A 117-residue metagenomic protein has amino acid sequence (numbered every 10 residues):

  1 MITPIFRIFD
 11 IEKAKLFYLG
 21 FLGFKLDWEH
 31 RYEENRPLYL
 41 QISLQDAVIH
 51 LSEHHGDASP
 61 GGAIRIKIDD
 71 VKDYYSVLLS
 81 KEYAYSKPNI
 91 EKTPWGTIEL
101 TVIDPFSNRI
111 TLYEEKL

Functional and structural regions predicted by a protein language model:
M1-K15, G62-I64, K116: N-terminal beta-strand motif that seeds the catalytic metal site of vicinal oxygen chelate
F6-V48: Core segments of cupin and vicinal oxygen chelate
I11, I64-R109: Vicinal oxygen chelate
D27, I110-T111: Generic structural signal for well-ordered beta-strand positions
E33-P37, A58-P60, T93-I98: Short acidic/glycine-enriched loop/turn segments that link adjacent beta-strands
I42-Q45, V102-P105, E115: Active-site beta-strand termini and strand-to-loop segments that position acidic
H50-S52, T111: Conserved beta-strand in the GNAT
D57, E115-L117: A short acidic/small-residue loop/turn micro-motif
